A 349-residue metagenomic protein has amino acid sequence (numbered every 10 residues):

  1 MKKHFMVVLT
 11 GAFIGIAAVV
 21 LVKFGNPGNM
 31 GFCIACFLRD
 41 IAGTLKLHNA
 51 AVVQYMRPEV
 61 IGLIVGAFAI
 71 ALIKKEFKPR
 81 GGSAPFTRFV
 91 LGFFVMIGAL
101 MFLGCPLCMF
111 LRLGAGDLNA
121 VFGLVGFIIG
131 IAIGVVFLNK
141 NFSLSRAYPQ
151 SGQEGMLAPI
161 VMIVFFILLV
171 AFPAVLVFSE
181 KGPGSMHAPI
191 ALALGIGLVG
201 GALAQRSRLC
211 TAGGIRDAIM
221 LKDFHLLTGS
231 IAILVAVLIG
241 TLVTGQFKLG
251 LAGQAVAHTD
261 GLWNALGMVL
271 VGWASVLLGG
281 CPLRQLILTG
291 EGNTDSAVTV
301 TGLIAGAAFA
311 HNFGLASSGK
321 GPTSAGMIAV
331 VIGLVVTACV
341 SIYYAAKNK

Functional and structural regions predicted by a protein language model:
M1-K349: Membrane-interfacial helix-loop segments of redox and metal-homeostasis proteins, especially TM-loop-TM junctions
